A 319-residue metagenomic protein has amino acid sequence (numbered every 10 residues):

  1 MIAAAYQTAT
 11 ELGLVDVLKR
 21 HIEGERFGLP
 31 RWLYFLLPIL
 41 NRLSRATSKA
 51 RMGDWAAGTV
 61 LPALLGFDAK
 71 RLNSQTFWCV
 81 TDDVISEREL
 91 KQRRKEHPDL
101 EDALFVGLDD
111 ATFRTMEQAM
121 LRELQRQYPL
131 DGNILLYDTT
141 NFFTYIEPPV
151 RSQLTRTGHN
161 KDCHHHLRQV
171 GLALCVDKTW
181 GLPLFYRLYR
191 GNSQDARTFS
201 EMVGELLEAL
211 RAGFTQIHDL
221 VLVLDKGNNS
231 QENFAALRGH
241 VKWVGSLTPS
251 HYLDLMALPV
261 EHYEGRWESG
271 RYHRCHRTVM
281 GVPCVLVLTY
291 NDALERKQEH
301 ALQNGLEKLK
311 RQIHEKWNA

Functional and structural regions predicted by a protein language model:
M1-A3, L12-A319: Anion-binding and metal-coordination hotspots
Q7-T8: Non-catalytic protein-protein interaction segments used by genome-maintenance enzymes to assemble and couple activities
